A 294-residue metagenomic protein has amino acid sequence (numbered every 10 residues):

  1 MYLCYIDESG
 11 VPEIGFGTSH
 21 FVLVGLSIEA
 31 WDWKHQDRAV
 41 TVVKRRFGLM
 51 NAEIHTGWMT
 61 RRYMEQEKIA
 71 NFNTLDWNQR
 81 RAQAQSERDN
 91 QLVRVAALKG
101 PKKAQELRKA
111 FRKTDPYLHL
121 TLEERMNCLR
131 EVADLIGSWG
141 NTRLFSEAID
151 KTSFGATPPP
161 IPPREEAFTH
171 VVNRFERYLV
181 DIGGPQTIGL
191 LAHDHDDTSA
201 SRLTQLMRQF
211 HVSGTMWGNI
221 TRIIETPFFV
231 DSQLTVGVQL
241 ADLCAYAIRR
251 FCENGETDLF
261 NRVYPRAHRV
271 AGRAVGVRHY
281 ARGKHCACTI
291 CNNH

Functional and structural regions predicted by a protein language model:
M1-H294: Phosphate-ester processing/binding pockets and catalytic centers
